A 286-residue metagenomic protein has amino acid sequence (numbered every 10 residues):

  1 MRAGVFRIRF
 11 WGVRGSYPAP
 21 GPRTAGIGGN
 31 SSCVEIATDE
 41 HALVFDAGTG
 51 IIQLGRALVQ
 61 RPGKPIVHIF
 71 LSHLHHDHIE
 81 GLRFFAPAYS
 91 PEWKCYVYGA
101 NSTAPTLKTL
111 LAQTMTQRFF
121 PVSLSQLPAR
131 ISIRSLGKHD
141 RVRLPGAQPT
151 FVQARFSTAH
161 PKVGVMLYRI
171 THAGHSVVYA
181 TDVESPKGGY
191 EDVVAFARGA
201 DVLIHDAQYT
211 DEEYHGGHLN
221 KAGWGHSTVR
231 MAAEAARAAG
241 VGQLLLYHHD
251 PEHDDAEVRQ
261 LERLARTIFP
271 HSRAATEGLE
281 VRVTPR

Functional and structural regions predicted by a protein language model:
M1-V178, G188, V258-P285: Binuclear metal-dependent hydrolase catalytic cores
S176, E184-G278: Cap/insert and terminal regions of metallo-dependent hydrolase folds
